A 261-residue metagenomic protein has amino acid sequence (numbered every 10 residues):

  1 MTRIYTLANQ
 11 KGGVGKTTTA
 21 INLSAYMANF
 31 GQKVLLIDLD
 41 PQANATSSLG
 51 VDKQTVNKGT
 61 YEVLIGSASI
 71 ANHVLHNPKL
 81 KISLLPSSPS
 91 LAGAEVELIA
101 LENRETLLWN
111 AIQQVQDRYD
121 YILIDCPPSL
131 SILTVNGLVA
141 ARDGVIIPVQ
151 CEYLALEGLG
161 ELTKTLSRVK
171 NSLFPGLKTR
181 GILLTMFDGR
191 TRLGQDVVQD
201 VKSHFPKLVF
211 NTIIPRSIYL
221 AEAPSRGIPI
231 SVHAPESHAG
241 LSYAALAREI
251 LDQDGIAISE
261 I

Functional and structural regions predicted by a protein language model:
M1-I261: P-loop NTP-binding core
